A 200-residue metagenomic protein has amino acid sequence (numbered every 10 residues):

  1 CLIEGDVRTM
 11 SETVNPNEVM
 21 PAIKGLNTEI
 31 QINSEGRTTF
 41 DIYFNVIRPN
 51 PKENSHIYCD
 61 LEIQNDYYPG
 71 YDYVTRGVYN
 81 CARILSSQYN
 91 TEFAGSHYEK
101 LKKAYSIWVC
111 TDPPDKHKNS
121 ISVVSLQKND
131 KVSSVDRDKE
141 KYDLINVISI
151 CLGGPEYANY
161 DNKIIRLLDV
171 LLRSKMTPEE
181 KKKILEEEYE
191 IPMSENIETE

Functional and structural regions predicted by a protein language model:
C1-E200: Elongated, amphipathic alpha-helical interaction scaffolds
